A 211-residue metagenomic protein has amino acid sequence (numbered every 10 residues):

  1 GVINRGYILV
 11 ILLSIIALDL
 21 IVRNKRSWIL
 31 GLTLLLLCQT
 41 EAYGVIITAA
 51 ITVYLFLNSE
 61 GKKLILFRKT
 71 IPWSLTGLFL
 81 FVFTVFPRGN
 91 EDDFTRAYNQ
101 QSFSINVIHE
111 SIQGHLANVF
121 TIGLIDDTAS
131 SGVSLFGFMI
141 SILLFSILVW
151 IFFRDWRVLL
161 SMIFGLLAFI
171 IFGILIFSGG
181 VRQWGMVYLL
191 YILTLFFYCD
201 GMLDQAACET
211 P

Functional and structural regions predicted by a protein language model:
V2-Y7: Short acidic/glycine- and proline-prone juxtamembrane loop motifs at membrane-interface regions of multi-pass membrane
I15-L20, S27-A42, I47-I51: Membrane-interface alpha helices of multi-pass inner-membrane proteins
R23-K25, N58-F67, W150-L159, A207-T210: Membrane-interface helix-boundary motifs at transmembrane edges
I47-T76: Perimembrane helix-loop-helix junctions
R68-A129, F136: Membrane-lumen/periplasm interface segments of specific transmembrane helices in polyprenyl phosphate-linked
P72-L78, M139-I142, L167, L203-P211: Signature aromatic-anchored transmembrane alpha helix within multi-pass, membrane-resident enzymes that catalyze glycan
S134-L159: Hydrophobic, aromatic-rich transmembrane alpha-helices and their immediate juxtamembrane boundary segments
R154-G173: Transmembrane alpha-helix segments characteristic of polytopic inner-membrane glycan-assembly/cell-envelope
